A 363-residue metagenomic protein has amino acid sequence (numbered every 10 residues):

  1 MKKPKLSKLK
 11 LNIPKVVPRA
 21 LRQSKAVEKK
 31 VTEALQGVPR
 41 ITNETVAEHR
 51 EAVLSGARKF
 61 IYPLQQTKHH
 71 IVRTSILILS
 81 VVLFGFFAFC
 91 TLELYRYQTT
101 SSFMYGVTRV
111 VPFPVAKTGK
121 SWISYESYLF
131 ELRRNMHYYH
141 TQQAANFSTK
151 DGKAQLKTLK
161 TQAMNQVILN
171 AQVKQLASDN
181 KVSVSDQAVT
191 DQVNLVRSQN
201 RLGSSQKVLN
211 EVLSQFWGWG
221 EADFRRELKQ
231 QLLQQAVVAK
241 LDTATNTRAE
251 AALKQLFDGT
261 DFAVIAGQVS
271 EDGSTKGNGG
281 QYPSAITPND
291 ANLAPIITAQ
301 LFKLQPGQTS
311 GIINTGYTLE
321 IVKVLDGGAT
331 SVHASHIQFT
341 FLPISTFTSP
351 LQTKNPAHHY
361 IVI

Functional and structural regions predicted by a protein language model:
M1-A154, L342, Q352-I363: Short, low-structural-confidence N-terminal segments
S102-W219, D223: N-terminal targeting/tethering segments
V110-T118, I123, R133, T158 (+8 more regions): Extracytoplasmic
F113-E126, N165-Q166, L176, Q192 (+6 more regions): Soluble periplasmic/extracytoplasmic beta-strand elements of cell-envelope proteins
S121, Y128, R133, V189 (+8 more regions): Solvent-exposed coil/turn segments that connect beta secondary-structure elements in extracytoplasmic/periplasmic
E126, F130-R134, K157-Q166, N170-Q175 (+13 more regions): Solvent-exposed, polar/charged alpha-helical surfaces in well-ordered, non-transmembrane soluble domains, broadly
K150, A252-I296, T315, L325-H333: Peptidyl-prolyl cis-trans isomerase
K207-A239, Q268-S270, N292-F339: Proteostasis/folding factors centered on peptidyl-prolyl cis-trans isomerases
